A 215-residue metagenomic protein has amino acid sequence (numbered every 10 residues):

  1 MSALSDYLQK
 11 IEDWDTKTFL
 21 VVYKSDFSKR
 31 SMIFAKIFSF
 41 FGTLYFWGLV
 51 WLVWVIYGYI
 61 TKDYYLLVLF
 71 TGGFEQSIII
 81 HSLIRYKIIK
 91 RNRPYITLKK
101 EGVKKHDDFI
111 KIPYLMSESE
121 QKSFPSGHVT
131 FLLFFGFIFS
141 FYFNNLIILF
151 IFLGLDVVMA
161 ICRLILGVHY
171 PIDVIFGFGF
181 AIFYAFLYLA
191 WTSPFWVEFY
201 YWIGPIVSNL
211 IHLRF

Functional and structural regions predicted by a protein language model:
M1-V50, L83-M116, I203-F215: N-terminal transmembrane-helix/juxtamembrane module of multi-pass inner/ER membrane proteins
K29, I78-I79, L83, F186 (+1 more regions): Transmembrane alpha-helix boundary/anchor motif
R30-S31, K62-L66, P94-Y95, N144-I148 (+1 more regions): Membrane-helix interface segments
S39, V68-G72, G127: Alpha-helical transmembrane segments of integral membrane proteins, emphasizing hydrophobic/aromatic residues
T43, V50, F74, I148 (+1 more regions): Hydrophobic alpha-helical transmembrane segments of polytopic
L49-T61, Y142-N144, I148-L149: Juxtamembrane "helix exit" motif at the C-terminal ends of alpha-helical transmembrane segments in multi-pass membrane
W54-L83: Interfacial segments of alpha-helical transmembrane regions
D107-F215: Membrane-embedded catalytic cores of phosphoryl/pyrophosphoryl-handling enzymes
